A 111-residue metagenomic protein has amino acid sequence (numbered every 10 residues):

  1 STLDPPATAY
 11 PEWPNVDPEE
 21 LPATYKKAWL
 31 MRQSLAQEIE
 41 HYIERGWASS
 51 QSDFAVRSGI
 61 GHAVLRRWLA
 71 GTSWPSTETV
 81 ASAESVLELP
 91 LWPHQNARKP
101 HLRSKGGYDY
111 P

Functional and structural regions predicted by a protein language model:
S1-A9, H94-P111: Short, charged recognition helix plus adjacent turn of helix-turn-helix-like nucleic-acid-binding domains
L3-W47, W92: A short, Lys/Arg-rich alpha-helix, primarily the initiator
Q37, T77-E78: Short alpha-helical elements of helix-turn-helix
H41-R67: Short alpha-helical DNA-recognition segment
S50, G61-V64, T72, S76 (+1 more regions): Short coil turns linking two alpha-helices in DNA-binding domains
W68, A81, N96-A97: Residue-level "edge-of-site" marker
E78-P93: DNA major-groove recognition helix of helix-turn-helix/homeodomain DNA-binding modules
